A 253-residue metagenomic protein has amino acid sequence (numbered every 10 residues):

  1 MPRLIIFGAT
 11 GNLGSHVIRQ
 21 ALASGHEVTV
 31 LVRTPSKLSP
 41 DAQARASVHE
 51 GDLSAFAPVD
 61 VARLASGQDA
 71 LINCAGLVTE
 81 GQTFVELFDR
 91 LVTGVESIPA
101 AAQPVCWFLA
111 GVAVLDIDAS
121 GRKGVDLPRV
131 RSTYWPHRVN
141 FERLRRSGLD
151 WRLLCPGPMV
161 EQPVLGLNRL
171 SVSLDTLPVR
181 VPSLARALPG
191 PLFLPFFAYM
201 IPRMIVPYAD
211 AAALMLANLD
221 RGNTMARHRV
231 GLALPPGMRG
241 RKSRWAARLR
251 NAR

Functional and structural regions predicted by a protein language model:
P2-H26: N-terminal Rossmann NAD(P)H-binding glycine-rich loop of SDR-like oxidoreductase domains
R3, T10-N12, P191-R253: Mid/C-terminal beta-alpha module of Rossmann-like enzyme folds, strongest in SDR-family dehydrogenases/epimerases
T10, E27-T29, P35, R90-P136 (+1 more regions): Conserved Rossmann-fold NAD(P)-dependent oxidoreductase catalytic core, especially the SDR/UDP-sugar
L13, L71, N140, L154 (+1 more regions): Non-catalytic, hydrophobic alpha-helical segments
S36-S97: NAD(P)H-binding glycine-rich loop region in Rossmannoid oxidoreductase-like domains and their noncatalytic homologs
E80, V112-D118, M159-P163: Conserved catalytic-site region of short-chain dehydrogenase/reductase
V85, D126-F141, I201-A209: Short-chain dehydrogenase/reductase
E142-D175: Conserved beta-loop-beta element that borders a ligand/cofactor-binding pocket
